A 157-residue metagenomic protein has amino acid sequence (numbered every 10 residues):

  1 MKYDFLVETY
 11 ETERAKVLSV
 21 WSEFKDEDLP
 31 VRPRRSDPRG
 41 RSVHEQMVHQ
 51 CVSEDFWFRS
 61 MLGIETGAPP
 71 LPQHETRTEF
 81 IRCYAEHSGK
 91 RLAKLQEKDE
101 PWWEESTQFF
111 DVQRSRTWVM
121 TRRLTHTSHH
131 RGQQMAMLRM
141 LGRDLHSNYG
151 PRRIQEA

Functional and structural regions predicted by a protein language model:
M1-K2: Absolute protein N-terminus
L6-T9, E13-V20, S53, F80-K94: Alpha-helical packing segments of well-folded alpha/beta enzyme cores
V7, E11, A15-L18, L29-P70 (+1 more regions): Short, contiguous alpha-helical
E23-P30, K94-E104, M140-L145: Surface-exposed helix-capping loop/turn segments at secondary-structure junctions
F24, S36, Q50-S53, H87 (+1 more regions): Alpha-helix boundary/capping residues
E75-M137: Acidic/histidine-rich alpha-helical segments that form the ligand environment of transition-metal centers
